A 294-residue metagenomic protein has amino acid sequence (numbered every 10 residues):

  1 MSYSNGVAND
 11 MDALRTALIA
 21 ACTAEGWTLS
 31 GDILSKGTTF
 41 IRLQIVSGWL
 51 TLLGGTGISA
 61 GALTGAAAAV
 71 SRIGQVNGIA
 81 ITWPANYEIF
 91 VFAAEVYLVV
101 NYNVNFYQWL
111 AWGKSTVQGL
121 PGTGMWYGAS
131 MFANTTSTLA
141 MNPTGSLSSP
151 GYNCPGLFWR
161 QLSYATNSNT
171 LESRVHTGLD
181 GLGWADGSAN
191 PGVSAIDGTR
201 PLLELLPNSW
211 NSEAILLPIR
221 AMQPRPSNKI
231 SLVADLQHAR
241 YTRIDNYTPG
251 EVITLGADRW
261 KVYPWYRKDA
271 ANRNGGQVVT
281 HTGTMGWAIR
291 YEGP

Functional and structural regions predicted by a protein language model:
G6-G293: Long, leucine/valine-rich, helix-dominated scaffolding and oligomerization segments
